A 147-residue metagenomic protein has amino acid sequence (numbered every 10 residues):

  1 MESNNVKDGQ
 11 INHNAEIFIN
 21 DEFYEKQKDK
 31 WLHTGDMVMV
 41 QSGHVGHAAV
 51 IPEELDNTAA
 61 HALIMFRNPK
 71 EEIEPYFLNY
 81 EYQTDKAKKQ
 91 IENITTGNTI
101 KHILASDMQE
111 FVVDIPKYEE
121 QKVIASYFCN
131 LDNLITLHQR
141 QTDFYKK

Functional and structural regions predicted by a protein language model:
M1-K147: Feature detects amphipathic, helix-rich regulatory segments
